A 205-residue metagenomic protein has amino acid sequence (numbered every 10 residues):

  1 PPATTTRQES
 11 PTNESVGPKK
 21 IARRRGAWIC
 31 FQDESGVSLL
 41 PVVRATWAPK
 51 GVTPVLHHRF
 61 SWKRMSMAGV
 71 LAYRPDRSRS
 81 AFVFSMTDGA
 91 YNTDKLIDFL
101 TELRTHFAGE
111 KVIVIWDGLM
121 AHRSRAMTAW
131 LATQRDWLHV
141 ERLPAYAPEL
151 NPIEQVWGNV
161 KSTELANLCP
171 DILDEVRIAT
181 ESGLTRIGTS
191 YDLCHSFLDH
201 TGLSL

Functional and structural regions predicted by a protein language model:
P1-E9: Short Lys/Arg-enriched helix C-cap and helix-to-coil transition segments that create basic nucleic-acid-contact patches
E9-T101, L205: Extended, low-complexity cationic-aromatic segments
R25-A27, I153-L205: C-terminal anion-handling pockets and recognition modules
C30-Q32, I113-G118, E141-P144, R177 (+1 more regions): Short beta-strand segments
F31-D33, G69, L100, D117 (+3 more regions): Mobile genetic element proteins and their domesticated derivatives, centered on retroelements and DNA transposons
P54-R59, A132-P152, L168: RNase H-like polynucleotidyl transferase catalytic core
L100, E110-H122, Y146, N151: Acidic/histidine-rich, metal-coordinating catalytic segments
R125-A129: Distinct, well-ordered alpha-helical segments
